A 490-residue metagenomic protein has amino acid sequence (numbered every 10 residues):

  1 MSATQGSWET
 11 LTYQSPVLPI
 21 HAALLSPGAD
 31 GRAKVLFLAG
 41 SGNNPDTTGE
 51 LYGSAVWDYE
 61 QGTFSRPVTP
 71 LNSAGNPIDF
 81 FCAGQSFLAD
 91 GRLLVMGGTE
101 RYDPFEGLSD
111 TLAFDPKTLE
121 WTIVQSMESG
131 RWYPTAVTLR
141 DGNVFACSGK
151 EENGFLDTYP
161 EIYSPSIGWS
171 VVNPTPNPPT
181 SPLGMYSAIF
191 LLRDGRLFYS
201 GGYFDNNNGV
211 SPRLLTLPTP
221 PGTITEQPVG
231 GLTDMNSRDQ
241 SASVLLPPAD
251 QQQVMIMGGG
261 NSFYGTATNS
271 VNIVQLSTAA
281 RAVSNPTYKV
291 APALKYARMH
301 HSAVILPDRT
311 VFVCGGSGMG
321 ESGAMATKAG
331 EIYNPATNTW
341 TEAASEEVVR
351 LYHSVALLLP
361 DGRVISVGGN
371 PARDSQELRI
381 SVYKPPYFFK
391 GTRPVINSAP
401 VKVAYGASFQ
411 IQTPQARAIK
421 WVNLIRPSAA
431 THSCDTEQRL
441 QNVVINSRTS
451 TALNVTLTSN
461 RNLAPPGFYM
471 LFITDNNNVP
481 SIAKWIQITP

Functional and structural regions predicted by a protein language model:
M1-P490: Kelch-like beta-propeller repeat domains
